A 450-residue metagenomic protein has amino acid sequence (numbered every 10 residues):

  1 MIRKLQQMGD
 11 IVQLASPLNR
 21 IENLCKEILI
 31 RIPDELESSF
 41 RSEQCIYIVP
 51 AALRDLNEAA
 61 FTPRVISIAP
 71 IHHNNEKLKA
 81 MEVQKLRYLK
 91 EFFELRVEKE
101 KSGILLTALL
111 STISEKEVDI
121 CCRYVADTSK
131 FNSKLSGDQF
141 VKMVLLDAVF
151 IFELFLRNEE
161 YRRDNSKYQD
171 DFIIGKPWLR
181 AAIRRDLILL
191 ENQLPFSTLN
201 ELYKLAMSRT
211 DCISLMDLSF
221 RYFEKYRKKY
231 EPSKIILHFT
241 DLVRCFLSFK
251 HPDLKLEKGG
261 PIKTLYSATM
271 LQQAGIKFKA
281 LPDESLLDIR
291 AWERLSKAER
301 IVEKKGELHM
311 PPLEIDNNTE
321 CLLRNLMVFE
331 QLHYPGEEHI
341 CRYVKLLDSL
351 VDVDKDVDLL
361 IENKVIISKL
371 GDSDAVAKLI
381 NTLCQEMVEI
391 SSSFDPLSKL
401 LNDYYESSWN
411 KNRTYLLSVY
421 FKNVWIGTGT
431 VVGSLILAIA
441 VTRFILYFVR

Functional and structural regions predicted by a protein language model:
I2-T428, V449-R450: Non-transmembrane
V431-V441: Hydrophobic alpha-helical cores of multi-pass transmembrane domains in eukaryotic membrane proteins
V441-R450: Membrane-lumen (extracellular) interface motif
